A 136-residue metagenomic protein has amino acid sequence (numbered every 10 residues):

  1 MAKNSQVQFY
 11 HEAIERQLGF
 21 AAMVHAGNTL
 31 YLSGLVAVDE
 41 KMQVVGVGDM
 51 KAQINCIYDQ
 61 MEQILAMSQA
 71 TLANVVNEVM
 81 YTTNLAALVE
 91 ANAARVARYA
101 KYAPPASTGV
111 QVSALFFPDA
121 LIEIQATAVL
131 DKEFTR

Functional and structural regions predicted by a protein language model:
M1-D59, Q63-V76, T82-R136: N-terminal presequence-like segments and the immediate start of the first folded domain
